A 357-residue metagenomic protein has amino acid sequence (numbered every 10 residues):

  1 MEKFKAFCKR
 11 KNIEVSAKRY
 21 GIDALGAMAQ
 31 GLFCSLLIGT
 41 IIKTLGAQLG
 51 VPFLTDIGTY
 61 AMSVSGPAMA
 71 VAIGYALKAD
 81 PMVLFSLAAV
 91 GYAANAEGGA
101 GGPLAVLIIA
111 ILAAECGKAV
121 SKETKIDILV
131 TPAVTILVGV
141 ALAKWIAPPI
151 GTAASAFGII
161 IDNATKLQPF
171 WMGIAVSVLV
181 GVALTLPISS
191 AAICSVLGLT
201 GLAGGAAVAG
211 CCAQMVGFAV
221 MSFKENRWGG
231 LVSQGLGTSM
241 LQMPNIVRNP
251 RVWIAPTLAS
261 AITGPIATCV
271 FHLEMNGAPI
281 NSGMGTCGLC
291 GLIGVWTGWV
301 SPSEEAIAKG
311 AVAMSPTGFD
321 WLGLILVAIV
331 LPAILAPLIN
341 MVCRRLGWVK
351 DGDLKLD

Functional and structural regions predicted by a protein language model:
M1-D357: Pore-lining transmembrane helices
